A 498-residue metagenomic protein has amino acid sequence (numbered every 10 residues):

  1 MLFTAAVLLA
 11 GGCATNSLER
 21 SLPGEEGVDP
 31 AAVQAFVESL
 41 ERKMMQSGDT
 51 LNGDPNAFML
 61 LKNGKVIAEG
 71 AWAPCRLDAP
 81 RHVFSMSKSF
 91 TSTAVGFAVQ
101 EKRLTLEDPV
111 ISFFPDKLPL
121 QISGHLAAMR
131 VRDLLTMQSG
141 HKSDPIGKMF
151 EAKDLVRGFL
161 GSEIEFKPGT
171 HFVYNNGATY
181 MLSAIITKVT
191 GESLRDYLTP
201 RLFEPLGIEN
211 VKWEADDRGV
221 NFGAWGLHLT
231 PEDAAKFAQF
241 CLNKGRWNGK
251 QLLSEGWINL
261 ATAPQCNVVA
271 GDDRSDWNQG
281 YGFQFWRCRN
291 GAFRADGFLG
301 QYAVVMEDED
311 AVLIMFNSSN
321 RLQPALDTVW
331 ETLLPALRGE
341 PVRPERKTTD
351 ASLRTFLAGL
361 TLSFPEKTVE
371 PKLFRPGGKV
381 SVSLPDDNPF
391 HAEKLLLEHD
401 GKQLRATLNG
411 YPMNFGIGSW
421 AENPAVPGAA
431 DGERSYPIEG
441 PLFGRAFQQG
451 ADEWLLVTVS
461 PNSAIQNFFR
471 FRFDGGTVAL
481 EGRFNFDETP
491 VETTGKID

Functional and structural regions predicted by a protein language model:
E38-R76, D310-I314: A short, well-structured edge-of-sheet supersecondary motif
G64, R81-E107, L134, L182-I186 (+1 more regions): Active-site SXXK
H82, E101-S139, G161, T190-W225 (+1 more regions): Active-site helix/loop module of the DD-peptidase/beta-lactamase fold, centered on the serine-lysine SxxK catalytic
G140-A215: A small/polar active-site loop signature that marks catalytic segments
A178-I185, G223-R246, Q301-S318, W330: Active-site-proximal alpha-helical segments within enzyme catalytic domains
I258-L313: Active-site Gly/Thr loop motif
G297-F364: Structured C-terminal helix/loop/strand segments within mature extracytoplasmic catalytic/sensor domains
R346-D498: Peripheral terminal and inter-domain segments
